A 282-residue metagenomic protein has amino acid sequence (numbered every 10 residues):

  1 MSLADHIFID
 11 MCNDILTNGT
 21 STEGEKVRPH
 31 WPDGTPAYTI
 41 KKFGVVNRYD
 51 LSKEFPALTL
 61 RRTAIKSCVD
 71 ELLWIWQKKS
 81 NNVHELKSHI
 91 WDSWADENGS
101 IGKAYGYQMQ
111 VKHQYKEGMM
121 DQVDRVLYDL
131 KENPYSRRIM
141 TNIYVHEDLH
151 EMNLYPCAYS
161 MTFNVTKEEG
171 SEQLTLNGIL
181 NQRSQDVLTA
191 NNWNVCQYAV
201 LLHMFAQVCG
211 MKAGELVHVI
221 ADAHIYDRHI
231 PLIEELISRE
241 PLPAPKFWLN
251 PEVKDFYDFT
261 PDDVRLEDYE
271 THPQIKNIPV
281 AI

Functional and structural regions predicted by a protein language model:
M1-I282: Terminal, non-catalytic protein-protein interaction segments that mediate quaternary/complex assembly
